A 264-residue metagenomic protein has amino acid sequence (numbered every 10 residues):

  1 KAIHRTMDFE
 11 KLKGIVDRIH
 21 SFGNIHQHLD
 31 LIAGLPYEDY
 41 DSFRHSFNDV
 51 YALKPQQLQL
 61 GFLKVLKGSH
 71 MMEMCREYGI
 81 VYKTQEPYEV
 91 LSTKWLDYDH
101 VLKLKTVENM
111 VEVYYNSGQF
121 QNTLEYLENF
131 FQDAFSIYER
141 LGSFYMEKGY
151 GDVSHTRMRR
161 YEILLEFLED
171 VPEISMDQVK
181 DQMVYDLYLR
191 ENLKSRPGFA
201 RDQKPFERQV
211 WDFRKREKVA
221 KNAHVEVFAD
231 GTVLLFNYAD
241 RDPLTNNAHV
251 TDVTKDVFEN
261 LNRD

Functional and structural regions predicted by a protein language model:
K1, K11-K13, K54, K64-K67 (+9 more regions): Context-gated lysine
K1-Q85, L91-K94: Conserved non-cysteine loop/helix-boundary elements of the Radical SAM core domain that shape
E10, G14, D41, D99-L102 (+3 more regions): Generic alpha-helical secondary structure signal
V50-Q57, F62-G151, H155: Contiguous mid-protein beta-loop-alpha structural module that forms a pocket-lining wall or clamp of enzyme active
N109-D264: Radical SAM enzyme core and accessory elements
